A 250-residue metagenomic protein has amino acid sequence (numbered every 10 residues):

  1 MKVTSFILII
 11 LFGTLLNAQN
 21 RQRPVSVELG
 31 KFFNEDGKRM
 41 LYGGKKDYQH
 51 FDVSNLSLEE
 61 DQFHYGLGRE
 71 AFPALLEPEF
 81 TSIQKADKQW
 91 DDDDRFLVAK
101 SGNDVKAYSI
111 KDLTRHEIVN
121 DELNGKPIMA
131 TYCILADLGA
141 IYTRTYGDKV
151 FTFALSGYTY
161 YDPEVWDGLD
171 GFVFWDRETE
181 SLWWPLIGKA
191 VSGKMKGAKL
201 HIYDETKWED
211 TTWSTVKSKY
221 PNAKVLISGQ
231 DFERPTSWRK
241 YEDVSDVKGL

Functional and structural regions predicted by a protein language model:
K2-I9: Sec-dependent signal peptide recognition, specifically the positively charged N-region followed immediately by
I9-A18: Hydrophobic h-region of N-terminal signal peptides that target proteins for export in Gram-negative bacteria
Q19-L250: Mid-to-C-terminal functional-domain signal that highlights helix-capping/loop sites within ligand-binding modules
